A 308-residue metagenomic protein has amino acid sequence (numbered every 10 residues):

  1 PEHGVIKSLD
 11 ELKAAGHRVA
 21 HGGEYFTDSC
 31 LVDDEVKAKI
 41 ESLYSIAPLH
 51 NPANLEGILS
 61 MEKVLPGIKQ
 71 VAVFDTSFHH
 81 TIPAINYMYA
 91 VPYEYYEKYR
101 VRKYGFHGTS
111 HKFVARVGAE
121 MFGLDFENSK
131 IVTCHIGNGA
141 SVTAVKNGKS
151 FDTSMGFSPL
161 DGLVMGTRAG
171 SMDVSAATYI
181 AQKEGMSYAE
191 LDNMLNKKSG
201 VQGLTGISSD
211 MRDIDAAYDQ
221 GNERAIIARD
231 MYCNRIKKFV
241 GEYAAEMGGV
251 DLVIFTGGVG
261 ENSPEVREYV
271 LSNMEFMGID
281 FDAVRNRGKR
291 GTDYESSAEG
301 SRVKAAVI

Functional and structural regions predicted by a protein language model:
P1-K13, G118-D125, V240-D251: Phosphate/pyrophosphate-binding loops at sites that engage ATP/ADP/AMP, CoA/4′-phosphopantetheine, polyphosphate
G4-H50, V71, S77-N86: Short beta-strand-loop/turn "lid" adjacent to the catalytic site in phosphate-handling enzymes
H17, P48-P52, K69-F74, H80 (+4 more regions): General beta-strand structural signal in soluble alpha/beta enzymes
H17-H21, I136-N138, V250, I254-N262: Glycine-rich beta-strand-to-loop/alpha-helix junction loops that act as flexible
F78-Q182: Glycine-rich phosphate-binding loop of actin/hexokinase-like ATP-binding domains
K146, F151-S187, N193, G257-G288 (+1 more regions): Catalytic phosphate/nucleotide-handling subdomain of diverse soluble enzymes
N193, G200-L204, M211-E246: Adenine-nucleotide phosphate-binding core of ATP-dependent small-molecule kinases
I226, D230-G248, G260-I308: Internal helix-turn-beta structural module
